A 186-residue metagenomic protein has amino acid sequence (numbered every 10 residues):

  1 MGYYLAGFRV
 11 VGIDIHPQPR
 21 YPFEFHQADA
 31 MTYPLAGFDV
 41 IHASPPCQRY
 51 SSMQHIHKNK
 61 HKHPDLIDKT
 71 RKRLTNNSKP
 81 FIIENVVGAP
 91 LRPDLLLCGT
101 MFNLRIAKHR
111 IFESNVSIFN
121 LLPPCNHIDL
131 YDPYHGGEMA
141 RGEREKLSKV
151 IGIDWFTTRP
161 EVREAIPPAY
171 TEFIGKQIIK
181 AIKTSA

Functional and structural regions predicted by a protein language model:
M1-F8: Conserved SAM-binding loop of SAM-dependent methyltransferases across substrates and taxa, primarily the Class I
F8-D14: Conserved SAM-binding motif I beta-strand of class I
D14, P22, Q27-V40, C47-S185: Class I S-adenosyl-L-methionine
Q18: Conserved Rossmann-like nucleotide-cofactor binding loop
